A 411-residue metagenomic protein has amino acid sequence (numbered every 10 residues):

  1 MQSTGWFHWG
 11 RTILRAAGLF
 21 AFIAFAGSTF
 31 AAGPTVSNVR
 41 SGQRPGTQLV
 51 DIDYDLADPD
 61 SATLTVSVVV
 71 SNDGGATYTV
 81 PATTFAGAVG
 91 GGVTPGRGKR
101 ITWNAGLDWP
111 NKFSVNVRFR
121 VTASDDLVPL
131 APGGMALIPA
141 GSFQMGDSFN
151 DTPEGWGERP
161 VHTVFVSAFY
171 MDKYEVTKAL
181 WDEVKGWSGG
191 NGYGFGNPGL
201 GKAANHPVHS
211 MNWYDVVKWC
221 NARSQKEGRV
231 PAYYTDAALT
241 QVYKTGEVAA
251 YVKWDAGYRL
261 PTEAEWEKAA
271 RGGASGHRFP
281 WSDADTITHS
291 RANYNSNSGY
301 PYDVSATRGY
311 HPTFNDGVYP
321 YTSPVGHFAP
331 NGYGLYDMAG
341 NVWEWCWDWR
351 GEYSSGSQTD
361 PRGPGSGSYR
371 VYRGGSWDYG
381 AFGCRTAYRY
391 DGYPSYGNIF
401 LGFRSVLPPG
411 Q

Functional and structural regions predicted by a protein language model:
R15-A26: Bacterial N-terminal signal peptides
A31-P45: Short, compositionally biased P/S/T/A/G/V-rich stretches that sit at domain boundaries
Q48-I52: Structural beta-strand segments of beta-rich domains
D55-D60, N72: Extracellular acidic, Ser/Thr/Pro-rich low-complexity tracts
D60, L127-G192, H209-Q225, A264 (+2 more regions): A short glycine-rich, aromatic-capped structural motif
W109-N116: Short glycine/proline/serine/threonine-rich loop/turn segments at secondary-structure transition edges
V121-A123, N398-Q411: Short, structured beta-strand segments at or near domain termini in extracellular proteins/domains
I138, Q144, F149, W213-Y390 (+2 more regions): Functional-site microenvironments in short loops/helix caps that host divalent-cation chemistry
